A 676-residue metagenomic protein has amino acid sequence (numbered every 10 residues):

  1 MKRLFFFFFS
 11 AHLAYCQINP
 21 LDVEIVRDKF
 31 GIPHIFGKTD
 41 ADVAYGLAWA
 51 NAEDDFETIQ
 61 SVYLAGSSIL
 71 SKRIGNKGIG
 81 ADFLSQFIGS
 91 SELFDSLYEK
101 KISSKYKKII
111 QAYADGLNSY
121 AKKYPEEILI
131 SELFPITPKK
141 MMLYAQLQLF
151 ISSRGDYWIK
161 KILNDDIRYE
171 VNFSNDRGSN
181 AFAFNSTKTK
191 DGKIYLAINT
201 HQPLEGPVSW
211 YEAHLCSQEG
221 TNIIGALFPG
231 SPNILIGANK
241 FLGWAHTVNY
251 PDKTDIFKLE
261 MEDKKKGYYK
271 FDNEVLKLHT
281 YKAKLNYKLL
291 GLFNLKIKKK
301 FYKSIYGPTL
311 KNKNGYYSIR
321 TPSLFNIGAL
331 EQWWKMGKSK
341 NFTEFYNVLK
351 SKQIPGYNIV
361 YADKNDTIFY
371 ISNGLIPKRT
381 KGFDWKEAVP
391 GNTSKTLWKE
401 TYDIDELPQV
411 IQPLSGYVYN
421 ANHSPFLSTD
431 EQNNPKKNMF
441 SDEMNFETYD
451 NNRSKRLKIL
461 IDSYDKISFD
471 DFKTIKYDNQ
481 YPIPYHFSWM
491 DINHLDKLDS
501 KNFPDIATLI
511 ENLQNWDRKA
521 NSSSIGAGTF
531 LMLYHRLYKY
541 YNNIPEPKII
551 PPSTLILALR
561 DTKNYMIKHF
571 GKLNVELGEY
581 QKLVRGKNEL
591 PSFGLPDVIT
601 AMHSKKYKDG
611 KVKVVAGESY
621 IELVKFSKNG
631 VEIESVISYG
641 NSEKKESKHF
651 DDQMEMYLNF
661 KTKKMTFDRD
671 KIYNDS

Functional and structural regions predicted by a protein language model:
R3-H12: Sec-dependent N-terminal signal peptides
Q17-I492, N502, T508-E511, N515-S676: C-terminal/peripheral segments of proteins
L495-K497: Amphipathic alpha-helical substructures
